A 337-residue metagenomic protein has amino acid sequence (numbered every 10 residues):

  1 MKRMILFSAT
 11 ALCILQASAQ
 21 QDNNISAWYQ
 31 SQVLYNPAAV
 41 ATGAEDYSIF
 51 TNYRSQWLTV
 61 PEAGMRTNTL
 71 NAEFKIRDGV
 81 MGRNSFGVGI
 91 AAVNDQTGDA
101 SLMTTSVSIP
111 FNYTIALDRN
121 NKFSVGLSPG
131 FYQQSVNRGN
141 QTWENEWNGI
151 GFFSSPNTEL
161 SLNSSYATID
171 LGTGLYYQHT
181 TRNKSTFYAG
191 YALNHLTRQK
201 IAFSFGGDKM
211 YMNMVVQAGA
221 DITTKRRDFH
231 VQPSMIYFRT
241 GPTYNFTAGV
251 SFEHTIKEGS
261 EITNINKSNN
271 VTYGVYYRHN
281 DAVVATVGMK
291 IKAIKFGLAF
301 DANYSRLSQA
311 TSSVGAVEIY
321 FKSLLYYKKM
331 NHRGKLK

Functional and structural regions predicted by a protein language model:
M1-M4, D118: Positively charged n-region of N-terminal signal peptides that target proteins for export
R3-L6, Q21-N23: Short, basic/polar N-terminal leader/transit segment immediately after the initiator methionine
M4-L15: Sec-dependent N-terminal signal peptides
Q20-K337: Subset of outer-membrane beta-barrel
